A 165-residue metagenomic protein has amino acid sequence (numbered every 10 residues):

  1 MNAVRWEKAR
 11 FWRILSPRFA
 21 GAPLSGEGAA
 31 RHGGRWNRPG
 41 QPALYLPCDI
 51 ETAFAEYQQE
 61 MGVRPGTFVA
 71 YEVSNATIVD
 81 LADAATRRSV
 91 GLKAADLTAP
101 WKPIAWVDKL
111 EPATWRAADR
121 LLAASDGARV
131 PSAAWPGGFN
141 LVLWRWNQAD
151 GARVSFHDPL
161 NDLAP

Functional and structural regions predicted by a protein language model:
M1-R31, R35-R38, E60-P165: Active-site and NAD+-binding cores of ADP-ribose-processing enzymes
G34-M61: Extended catalytic/binding region for NAD+/ADP-ribose chemistry, centered on the ART fold
